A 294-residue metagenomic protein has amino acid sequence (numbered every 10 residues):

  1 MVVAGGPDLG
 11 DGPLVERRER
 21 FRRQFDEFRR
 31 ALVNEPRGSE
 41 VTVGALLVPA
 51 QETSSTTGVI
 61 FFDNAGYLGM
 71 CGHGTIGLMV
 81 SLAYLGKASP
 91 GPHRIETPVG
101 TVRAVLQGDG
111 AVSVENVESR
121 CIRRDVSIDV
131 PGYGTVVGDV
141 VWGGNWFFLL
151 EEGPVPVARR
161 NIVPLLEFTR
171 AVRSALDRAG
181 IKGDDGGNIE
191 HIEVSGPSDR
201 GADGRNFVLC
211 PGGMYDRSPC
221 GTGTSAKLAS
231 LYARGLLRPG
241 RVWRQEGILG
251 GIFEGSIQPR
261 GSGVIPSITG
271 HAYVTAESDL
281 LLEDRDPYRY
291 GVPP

Functional and structural regions predicted by a protein language model:
M1-D139, F148-P294: A glycine-rich beta-to-alpha transition motif near the start of alpha/beta enzyme domains, typified by
G144: Glycine-rich ThDP/TPP pyrophosphate-binding loop and its adjacent helix/strand module within ThDP-dependent enzymes
